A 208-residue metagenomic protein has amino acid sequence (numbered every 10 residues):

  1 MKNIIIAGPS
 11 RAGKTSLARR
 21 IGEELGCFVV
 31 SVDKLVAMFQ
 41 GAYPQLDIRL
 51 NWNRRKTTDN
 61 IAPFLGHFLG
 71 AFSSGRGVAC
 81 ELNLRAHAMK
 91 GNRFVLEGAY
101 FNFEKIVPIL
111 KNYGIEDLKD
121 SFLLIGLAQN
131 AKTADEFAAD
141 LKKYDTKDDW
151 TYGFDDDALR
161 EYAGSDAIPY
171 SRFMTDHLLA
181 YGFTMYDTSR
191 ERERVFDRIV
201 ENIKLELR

Functional and structural regions predicted by a protein language model:
N3: Walker A (P-loop) ATP-phosphate-binding motif of ABC ATPase nucleotide-binding domains
I6: Hydrophobic anchor at the beta1->P-loop junction of P-loop NTPases
S10: The conserved Walker
T15: Walker A/P-loop
F28-V29, K34-Y100: Conserved nucleotide-sensing/catalytic segment adjacent to the nucleotide-binding pocket in NTP-handling enzymes
D117-L123, A180-F183: Short glycine-/polar-rich loops that comprise or flank the Walker A/P-loop and associated switch/sensor motifs
D120-Y170: A glycine- and Lys/Arg-enriched "phosphate-lid" helix/loop adjacent to the NTP-binding pocket of small-molecule kinases
P169-R208: NTP-dependent small-molecule kinase module
